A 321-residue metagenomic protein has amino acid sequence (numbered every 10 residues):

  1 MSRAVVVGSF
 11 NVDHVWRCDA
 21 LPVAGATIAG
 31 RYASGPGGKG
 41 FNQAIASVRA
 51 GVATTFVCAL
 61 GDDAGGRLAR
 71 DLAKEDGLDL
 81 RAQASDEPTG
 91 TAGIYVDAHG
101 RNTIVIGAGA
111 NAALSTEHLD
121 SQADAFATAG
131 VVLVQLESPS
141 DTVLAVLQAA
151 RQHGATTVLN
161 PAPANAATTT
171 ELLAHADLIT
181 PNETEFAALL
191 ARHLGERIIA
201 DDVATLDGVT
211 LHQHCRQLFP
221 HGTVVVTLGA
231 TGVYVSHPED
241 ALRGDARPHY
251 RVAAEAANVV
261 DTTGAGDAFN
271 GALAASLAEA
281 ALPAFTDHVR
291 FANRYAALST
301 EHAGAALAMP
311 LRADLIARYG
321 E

Functional and structural regions predicted by a protein language model:
M1-A59, A64-L68, K74-E75, V259: Glycine-rich phosphate/adenosyl-contacting loop at the front of the ribokinase-like
V5, H193-E321: Conserved phosphate-binding/catalytic region of the ribokinase-like
V12, A59, I94-L136: Conserved phosphate-binding/catalytic loop of the ribokinase/pfkB sugar-kinase fold
L72-D86: A glycine-rich helix N-cap at a beta->alpha junction
E75, A112-E117, V158-A164, V252: Short gly/ser/thr-rich secondary-structure transition/capping motifs
D124-A125, E171-L172, Q217: Structural alpha-helical scaffold elements that stabilize or flank donor/cofactor-binding regions in carbohydrate
V131-G208, T231-G232, P238-E239: Conserved beta-alpha-beta core of the PfkB/ribokinase-like small-molecule kinase fold
